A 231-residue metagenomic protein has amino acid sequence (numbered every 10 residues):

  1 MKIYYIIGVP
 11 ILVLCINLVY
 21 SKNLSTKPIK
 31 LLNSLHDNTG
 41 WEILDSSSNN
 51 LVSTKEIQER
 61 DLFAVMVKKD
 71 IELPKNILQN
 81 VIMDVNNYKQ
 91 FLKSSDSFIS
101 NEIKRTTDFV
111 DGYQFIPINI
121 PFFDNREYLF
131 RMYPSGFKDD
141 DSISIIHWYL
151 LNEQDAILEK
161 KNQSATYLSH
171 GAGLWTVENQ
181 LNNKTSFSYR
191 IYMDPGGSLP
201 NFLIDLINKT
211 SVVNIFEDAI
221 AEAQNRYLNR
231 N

Functional and structural regions predicted by a protein language model:
M1-Y5: Positively charged n-region of N-terminal signal peptides that target proteins for export
I6-P10: Sec-dependent N-terminal signal peptides
I11-Y20: Hydrophobic h-region of N-terminal signal peptides that target proteins for export in Gram-negative bacteria
K22-N231: Eukaryotic helix-grip
